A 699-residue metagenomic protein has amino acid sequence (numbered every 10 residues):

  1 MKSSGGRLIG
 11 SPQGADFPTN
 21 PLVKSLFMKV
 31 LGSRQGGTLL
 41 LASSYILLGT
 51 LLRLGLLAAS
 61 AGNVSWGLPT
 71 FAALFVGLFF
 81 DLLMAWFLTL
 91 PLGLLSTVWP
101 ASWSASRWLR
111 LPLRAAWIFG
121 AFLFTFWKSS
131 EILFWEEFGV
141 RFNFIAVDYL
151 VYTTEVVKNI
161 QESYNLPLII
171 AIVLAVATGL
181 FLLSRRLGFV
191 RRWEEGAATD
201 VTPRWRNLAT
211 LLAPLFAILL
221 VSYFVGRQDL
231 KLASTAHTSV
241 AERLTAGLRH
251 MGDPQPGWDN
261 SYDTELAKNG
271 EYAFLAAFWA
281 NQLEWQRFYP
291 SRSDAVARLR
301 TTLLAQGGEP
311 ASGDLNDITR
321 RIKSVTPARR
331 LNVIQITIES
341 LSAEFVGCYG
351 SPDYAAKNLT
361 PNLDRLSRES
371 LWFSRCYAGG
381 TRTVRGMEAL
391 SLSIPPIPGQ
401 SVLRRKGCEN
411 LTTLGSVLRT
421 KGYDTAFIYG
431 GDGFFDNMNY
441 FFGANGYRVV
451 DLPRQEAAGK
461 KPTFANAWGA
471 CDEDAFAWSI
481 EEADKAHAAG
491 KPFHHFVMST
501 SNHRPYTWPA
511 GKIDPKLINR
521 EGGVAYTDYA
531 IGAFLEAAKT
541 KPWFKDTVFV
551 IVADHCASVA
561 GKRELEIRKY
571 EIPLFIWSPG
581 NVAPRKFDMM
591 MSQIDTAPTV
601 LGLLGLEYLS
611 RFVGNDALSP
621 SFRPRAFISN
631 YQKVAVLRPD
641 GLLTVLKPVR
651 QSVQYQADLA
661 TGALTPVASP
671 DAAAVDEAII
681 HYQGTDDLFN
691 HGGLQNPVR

Functional and structural regions predicted by a protein language model:
P12-Q13: Compositionally biased, intrinsically disordered low-complexity segments enriched in Pro/Arg/Gln/His
F17-P21: Short hydrophobic targeting helices and cationic amphipathic motifs that mediate membrane/organellar targeting
S25-E284: Transmembrane and membrane-interface helices of multi-pass, inner-membrane envelope-modifying transferases
T153-T154, K268-Y272, R292-V296, T360 (+2 more regions): Alpha-helix initiation and N-capping motif
W258-N260, A267-Y272, A276-I318: The feature marks either
L303-R699: Solvent-exposed soluble domains appended to multi-pass membrane proteins
